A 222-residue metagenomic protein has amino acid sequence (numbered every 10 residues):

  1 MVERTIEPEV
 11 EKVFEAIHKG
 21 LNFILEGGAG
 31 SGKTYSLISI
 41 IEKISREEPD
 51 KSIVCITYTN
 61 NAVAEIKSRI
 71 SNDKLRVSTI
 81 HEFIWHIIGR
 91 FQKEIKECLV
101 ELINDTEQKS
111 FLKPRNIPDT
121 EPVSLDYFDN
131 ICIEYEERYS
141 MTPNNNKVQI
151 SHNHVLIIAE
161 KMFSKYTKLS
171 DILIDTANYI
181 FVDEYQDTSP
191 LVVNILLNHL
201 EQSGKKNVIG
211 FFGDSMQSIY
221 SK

Functional and structural regions predicted by a protein language model:
M1-A29, S36, S52, L102-E184 (+2 more regions): Accessory N-terminal region flanking or inserted into the helicase ATPase core in nucleic-acid motor proteins
M1-I95: P-loop NTPase Walker
A29-S31, S189-K222: Conserved helicase motor core of SF1/SF2 NTP-dependent helicases
I41-E42, K67, W85, L156 (+5 more regions): Short, well-ordered alpha-helical packing segments
R46-E48, I172-L173, E201-K205: Conserved catalytic network of the ASCE P-loop NTPase/AAA+ motor domain
V63-E65, I84-I87, N144, S189 (+1 more regions): Short catalytic/ligand-binding loop motif for oxyanion handling, primarily in non-cytosolic enzymes, centered on
F91, C98-I117, S203-S218: Conserved phosphoryl-transfer catalytic core
